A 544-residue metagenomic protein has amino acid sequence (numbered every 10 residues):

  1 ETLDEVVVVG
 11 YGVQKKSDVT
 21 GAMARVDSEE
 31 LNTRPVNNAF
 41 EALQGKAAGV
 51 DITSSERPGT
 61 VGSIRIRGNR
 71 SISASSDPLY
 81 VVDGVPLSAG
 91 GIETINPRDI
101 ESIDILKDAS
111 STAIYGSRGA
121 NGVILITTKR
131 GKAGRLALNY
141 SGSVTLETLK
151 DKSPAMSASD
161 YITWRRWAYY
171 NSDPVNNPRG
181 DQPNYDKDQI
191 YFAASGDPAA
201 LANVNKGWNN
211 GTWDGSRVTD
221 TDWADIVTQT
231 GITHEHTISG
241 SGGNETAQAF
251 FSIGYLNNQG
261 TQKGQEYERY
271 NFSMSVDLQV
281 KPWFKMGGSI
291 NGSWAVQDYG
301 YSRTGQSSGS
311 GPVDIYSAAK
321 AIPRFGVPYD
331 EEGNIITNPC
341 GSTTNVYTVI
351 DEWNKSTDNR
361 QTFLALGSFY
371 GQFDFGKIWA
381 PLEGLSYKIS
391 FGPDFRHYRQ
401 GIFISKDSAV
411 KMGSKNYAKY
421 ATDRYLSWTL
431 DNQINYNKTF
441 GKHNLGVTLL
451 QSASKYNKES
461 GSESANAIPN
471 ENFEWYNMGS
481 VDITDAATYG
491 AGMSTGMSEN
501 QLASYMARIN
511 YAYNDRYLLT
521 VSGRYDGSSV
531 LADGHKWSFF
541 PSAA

Functional and structural regions predicted by a protein language model:
E1-S273, K281, K285-G287, N291 (+3 more regions): Short, small/polar-rich motifs associated with maturation and membrane association, primarily at protein termini
E1-T2, S542-A544: Short, intrinsically disordered, charge-balanced linker/junction segments flanking boundaries in proteins
I64, I124, I238, F272-M274 (+6 more regions): Membrane-embedded beta-strands of outer-membrane beta-barrel proteins, especially the hydrophobic/small aromatic
K132-T219, T230, G260-Y267, N271-L366 (+2 more regions): Surface-exposed loop/interface segments of Gram-negative outer-membrane beta-barrel transport/assembly proteins
G243-T246, L278-P282, F375-P381, K438-G441 (+1 more regions): Outer-membrane beta-barrel strand-turn architecture
I253-Q259, L519-L531: Transmembrane beta-strand segments that form the barrel wall of outer-membrane beta-barrel proteins
L450, L502, R508-A512, L519-S522: Exposed, low-structure sequence patches enriched in small/polar residues
D533-S538: Short glycine/threonine-rich loop-to-helix capping motif typified by GTGT followed within a few residues by an Asp-Pro
